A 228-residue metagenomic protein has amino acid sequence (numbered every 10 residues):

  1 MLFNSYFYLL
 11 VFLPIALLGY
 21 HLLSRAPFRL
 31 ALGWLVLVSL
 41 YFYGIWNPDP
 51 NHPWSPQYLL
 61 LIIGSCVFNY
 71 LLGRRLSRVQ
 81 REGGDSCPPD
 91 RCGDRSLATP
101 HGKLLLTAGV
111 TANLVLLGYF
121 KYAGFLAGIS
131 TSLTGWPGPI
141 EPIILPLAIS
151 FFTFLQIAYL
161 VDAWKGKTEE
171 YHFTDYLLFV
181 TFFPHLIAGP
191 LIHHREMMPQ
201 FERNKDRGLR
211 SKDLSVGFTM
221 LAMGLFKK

Functional and structural regions predicted by a protein language model:
M1-K228: Membrane-embedded transmembrane alpha-helical bundles that form the catalytic cores of multi-pass lipid-modifying
